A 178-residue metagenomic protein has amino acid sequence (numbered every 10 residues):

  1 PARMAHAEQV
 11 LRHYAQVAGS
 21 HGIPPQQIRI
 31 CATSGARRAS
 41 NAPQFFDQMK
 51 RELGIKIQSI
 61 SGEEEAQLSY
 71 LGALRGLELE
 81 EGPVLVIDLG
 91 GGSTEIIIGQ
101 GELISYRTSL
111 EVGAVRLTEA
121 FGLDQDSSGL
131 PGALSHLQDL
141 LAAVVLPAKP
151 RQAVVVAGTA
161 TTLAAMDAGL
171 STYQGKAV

Functional and structural regions predicted by a protein language model:
P1-P25, I30-P83, I98-V178: Helical "lid/coupling" subdomains associated with nucleotide-phosphate turnover
L85-S93, I97: A generic, well-ordered mixed alpha/beta core segment in the N-terminal half of proteins
